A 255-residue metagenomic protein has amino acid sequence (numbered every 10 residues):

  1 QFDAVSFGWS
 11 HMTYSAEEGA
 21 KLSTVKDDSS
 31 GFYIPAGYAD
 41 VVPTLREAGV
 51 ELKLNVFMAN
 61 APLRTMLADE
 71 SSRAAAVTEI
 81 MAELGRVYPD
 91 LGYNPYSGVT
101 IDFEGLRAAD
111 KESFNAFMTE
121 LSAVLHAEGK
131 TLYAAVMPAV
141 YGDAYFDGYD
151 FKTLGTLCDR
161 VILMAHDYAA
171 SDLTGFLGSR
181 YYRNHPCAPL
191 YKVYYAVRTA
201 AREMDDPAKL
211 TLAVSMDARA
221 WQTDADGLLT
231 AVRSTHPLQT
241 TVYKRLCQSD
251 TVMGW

Functional and structural regions predicted by a protein language model:
Q1-T78: Glycan-recognition patch characteristic of GH18 chitinases/ENGases and related GlcNAc/peptidoglycan-binding proteins
D3-F7, V50-V56, V99-I101, L132-A134 (+2 more regions): Hydrophobic faces of well-ordered beta-strands that scaffold small-molecule active sites in alpha/beta enzyme cores
F7-S15, D167-A169, R245, S249-V252: Short, solvent-exposed beta-strand-terminating loops
G8-W9, E79-S113, L163-T174: Active-site groove signature of glycoside hydrolases
E18-A36, D110-L246: Substrate-binding surface in catalytic domains of secreted glycosidases
P35-L54, L84-Y93, F151-T156, M204: Acidic (Asp/Glu)-rich catalytic clusters
A39, K53, V77-G85, P95 (+1 more regions): Append "and occasionally in soluble cytosolic enzymes with long acidic Gly/Pro-rich linkers
E70-V99, S113, F117-E120, V124 (+1 more regions): An active-site-proximal structural segment forming one wall of the substrate-binding cleft that immediately precedes
